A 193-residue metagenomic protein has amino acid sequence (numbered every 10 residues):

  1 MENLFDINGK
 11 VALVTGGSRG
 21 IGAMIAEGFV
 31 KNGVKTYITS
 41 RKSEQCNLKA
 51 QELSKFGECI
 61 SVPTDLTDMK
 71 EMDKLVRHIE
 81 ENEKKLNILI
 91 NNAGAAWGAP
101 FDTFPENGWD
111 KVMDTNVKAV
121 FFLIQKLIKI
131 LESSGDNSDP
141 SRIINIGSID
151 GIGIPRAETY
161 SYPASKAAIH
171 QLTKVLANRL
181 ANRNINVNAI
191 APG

Functional and structural regions predicted by a protein language model:
E2, F104, I154-P163, V175: Active-site loop-to-helix junction immediately N-terminal to the catalytic Tyr of the SDR YXXXK motif in Rossmann-fold
V11, S18-R19: Conserved glycine-rich cofactor-binding loop
S43-E44, P63-K74, E106: The beta1-alpha1 cofactor-binding region of Rossmann-like NAD(H)/NADP(H)-dependent oxidoreductases
P100-F101, P105-M113: Substrate-binding pocket helix/loop in short-chain dehydrogenase/reductase
I124, S165, T173: Active-site helix of classical SDR
K129, N178-R179: Alpha-helical segment proximal to the catalytic Tyr-Lys
S148: Residue(s) in the substrate-gating loop at a strand-loop-helix junction that position the organic substrate next
